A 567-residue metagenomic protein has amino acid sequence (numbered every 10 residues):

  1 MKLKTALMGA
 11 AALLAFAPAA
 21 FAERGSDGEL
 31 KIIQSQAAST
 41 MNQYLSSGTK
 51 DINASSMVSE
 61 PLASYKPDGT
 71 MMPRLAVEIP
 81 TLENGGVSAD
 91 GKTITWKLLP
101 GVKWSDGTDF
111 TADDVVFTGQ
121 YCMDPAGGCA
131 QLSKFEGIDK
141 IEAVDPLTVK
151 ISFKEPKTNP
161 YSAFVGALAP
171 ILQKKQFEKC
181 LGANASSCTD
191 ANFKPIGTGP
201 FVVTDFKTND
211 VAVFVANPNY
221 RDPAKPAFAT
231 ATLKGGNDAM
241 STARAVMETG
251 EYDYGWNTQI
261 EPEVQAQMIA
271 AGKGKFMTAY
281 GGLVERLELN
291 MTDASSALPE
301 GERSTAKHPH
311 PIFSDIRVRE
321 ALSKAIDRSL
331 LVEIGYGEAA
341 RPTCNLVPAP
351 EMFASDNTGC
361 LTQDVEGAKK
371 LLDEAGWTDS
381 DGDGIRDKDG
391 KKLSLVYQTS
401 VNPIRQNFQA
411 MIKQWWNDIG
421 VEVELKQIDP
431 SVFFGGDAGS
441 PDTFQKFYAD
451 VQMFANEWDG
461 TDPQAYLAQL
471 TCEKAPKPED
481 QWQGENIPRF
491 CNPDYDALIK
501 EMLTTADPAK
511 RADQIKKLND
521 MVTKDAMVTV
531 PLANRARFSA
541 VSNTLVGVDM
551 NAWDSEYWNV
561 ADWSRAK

Functional and structural regions predicted by a protein language model:
M1-F21: Gram-negative bacterial Sec-dependent N-terminal signal peptides
F21-R24, Y65-P67, N84-G85, K92-A130 (+5 more regions): Extracytoplasmic/periplasmic ligand-capture domains
R24-A37, P170: Short N-terminal segments immediately surrounding and downstream of signal-peptide cleavage
I33-V87, Q120, I196-T198: N-terminal lobe/hinge region of extracytoplasmic solute-binding protein
K66, G137-I138, A185-N192, T198-V203: Short, P/G- and charge-enriched loop/turn segments at secondary-structure junctions
Q131-L181, D205: Surface-exposed binding/hinge segments that line and control ligand-binding clefts or catalytic entry sites
A339-N357, F538-A540: Mature extracytoplasmic/periplasmic domains
L532: Glycine-rich and polybasic anion-binding loops at the starts of cofactor/ligand-binding domains
